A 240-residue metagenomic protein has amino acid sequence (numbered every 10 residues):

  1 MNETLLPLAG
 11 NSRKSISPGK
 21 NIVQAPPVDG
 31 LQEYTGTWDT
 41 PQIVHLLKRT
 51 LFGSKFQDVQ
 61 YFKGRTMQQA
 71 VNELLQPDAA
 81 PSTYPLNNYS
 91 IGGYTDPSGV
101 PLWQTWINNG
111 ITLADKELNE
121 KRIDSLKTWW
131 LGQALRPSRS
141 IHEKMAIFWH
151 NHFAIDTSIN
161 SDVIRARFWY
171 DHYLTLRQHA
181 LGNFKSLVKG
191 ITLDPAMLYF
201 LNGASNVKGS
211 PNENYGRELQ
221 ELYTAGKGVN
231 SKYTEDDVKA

Functional and structural regions predicted by a protein language model:
M1-S125, A134-R136, S140, K232-E235 (+1 more regions): N-terminal module-boundary/linker segments of secreted carbohydrate-active enzymes
S54-N72, A114, L118-A240: Primarily short, surface-exposed interaction patches in extracytoplasmic proteins
